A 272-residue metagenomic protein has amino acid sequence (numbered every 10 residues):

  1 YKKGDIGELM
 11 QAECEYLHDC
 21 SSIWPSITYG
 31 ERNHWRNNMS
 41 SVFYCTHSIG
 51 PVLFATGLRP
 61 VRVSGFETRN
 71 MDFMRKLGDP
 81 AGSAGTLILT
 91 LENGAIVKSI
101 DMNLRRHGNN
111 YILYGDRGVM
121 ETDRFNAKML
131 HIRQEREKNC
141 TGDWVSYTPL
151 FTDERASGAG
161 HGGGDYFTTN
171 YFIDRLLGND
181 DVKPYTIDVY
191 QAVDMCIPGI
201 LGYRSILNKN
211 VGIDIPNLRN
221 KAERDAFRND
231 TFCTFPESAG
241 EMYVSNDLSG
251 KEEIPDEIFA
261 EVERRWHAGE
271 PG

Functional and structural regions predicted by a protein language model:
Y1-D79: Predominantly a Rossmann-like dinucleotide-binding segment in NAD(P)-dependent oxidoreductases
C14-C20, E67-D72, N93-A95, N103-R105 (+2 more regions): Glycine-rich beta-alpha junction loops
R32, F54, R62, D72 (+4 more regions): C-terminal glycine/acidic-rich active-site capping loop/insertion
T46, A95-N109, H161: Glycine-rich phosphate/pyrophosphate-binding beta-alpha loops
S48-I49, T169-N170, G199: A general structural signal for well-ordered alpha-helical segments in protein cores
P80-G82, L87-G94, L113-G115: Active-site beta-strand termini and strand-to-loop segments that position acidic
P198-N208: Short arginine-rich
